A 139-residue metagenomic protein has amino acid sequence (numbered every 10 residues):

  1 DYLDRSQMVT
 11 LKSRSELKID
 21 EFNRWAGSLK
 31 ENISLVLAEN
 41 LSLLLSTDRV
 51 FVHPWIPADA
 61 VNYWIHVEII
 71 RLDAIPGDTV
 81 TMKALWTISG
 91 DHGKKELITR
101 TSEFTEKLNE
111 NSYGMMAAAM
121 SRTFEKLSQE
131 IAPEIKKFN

Functional and structural regions predicted by a protein language model:
D1-P57: N-terminal segment of the mature soluble domain
Y2-L3, K30, G77, K95 (+1 more regions): Alpha-helix N-cap/helix-start motif
D4-S6, S13-S15, V61-I65, D78-A84 (+1 more regions): Envelope-exposed proteins and targeting segments
S15-R24, G93-K126: Short secondary-structure boundary motifs at beta->alpha junctions and helix caps
K30, S34-A38, S121-F124, S128 (+1 more regions): Extracytoplasmic/secreted envelope proteins and their assembly/folding machinery, especially bacterial periplasmic
L44-G93, N109: Surface-exposed short loop/turn segments
V80-S89, T101, F124-K137: C-terminal or internal capping secondary-structure element at the end of a domain, subdomain, or sheet
